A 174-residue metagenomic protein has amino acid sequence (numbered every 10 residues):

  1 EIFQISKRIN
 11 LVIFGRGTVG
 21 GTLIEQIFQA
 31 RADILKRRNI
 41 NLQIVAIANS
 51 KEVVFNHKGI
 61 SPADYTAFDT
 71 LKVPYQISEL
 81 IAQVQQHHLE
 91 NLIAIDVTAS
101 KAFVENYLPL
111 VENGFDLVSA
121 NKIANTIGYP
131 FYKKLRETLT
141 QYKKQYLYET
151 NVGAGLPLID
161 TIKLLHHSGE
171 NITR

Functional and structural regions predicted by a protein language model:
F3-N113: N-terminal glycine-/serine-/threonine-rich beta1-alpha1-beta2 phosphate-ribose binding loop of Rossmann-like
G15, A120-N121: A secondary-structure boundary/capping signal
P62-Y65, R136-T138, L164-H166: Short, hinge-like loop/turn segments at secondary-structure boundaries
T98-N113, N121-I162: Rossmann-fold NAD(P)-binding glycine/threonine-rich loop
T161-R174: Conserved anion/nucleotide-ligand pocket segment
